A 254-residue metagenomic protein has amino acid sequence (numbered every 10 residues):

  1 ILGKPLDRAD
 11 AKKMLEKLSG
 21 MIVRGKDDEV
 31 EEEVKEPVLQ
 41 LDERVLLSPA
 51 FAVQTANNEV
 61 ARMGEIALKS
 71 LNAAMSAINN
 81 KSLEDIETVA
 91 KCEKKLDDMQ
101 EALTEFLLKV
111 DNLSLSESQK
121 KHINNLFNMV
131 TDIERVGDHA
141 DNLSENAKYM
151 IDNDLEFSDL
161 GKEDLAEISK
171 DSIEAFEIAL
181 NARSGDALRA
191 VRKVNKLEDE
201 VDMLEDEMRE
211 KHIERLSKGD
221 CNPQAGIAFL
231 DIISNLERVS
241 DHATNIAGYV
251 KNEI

Functional and structural regions predicted by a protein language model:
I1-I254: Cytosolic, long alpha-helical scaffolding segments
